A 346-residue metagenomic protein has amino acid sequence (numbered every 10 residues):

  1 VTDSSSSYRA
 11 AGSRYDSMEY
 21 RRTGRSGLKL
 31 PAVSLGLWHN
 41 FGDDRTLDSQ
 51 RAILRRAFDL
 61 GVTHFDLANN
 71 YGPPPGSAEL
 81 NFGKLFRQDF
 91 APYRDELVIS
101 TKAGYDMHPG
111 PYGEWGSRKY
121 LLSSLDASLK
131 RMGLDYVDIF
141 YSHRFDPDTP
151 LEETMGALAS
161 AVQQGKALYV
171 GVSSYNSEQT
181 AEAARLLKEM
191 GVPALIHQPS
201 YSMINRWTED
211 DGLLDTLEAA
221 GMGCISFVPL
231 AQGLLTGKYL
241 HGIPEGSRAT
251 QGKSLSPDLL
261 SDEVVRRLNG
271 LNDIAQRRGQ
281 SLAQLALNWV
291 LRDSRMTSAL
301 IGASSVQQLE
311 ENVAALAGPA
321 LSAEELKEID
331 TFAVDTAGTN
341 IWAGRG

Functional and structural regions predicted by a protein language model:
V1-L97, Q163: N-terminal binding-site loop/beta-alpha segment at the start of enzyme catalytic domains that lines or forms
D3-S17, F145-T336, G346: Beta/alpha (TIM)-barrel catalytic core signal, keyed to glycine-rich beta->alpha loops juxtaposed to Asp/Glu that bind
G24-G42, S100-G113, Y136, Y141: N-terminal small/glycine-rich loop or linker at the start of catalytic domains across soluble metabolic enzymes
P31-A32, D66, P92-L97, D135-I139 (+3 more regions): Short acidic capping loops at alpha-helix termini that bridge into adjacent secondary structure
D44-A57, G116-M132, T180-A184: Short, acidic/polar
R45-S49, S77, N81, Y112-Y120 (+2 more regions): Alpha-helix N-cap and loop-to-helix initiation/capping positions
R56, L60, R131-M132, G165 (+1 more regions): Structural motif
L129-T149: Active-site groove signature of glycoside hydrolases
